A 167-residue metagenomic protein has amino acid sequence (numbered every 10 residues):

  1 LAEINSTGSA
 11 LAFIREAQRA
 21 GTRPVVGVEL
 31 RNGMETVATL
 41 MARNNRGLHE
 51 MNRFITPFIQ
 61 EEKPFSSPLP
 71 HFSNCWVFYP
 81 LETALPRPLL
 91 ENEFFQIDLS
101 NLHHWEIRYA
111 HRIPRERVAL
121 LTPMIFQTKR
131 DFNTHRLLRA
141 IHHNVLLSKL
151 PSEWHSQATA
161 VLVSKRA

Functional and structural regions predicted by a protein language model:
L1-V26: N-terminal cofactor/phosphate-binding cores enriched in small/glycine residues, especially glycine-rich loops such as
A2, L121-T122: Ser/Thr-centric signal marking residues that sit in or immediately flank functional binding/regulatory motifs
I4-A10, N101-H103, I125-T128: Acidic, metal-coordinating catalytic cores used for nucleic-acid/nucleotide bond scission and strand-transfer chemistry
S9-F13, E106-R108, R130-N133: Residues at alpha-helix caps and immediate loop-helix transition turns in enzyme cores, especially N- and C-cap
F13, A17, P70, A110-P114: A generic structural signal for well-ordered alpha-helical segments
A20-S100, R115-L120, F126-A167: Conserved active-site carboxylates
L102-R112: Conserved mixed alpha/beta core segments that line enzyme active sites in large multi-domain catalysts
